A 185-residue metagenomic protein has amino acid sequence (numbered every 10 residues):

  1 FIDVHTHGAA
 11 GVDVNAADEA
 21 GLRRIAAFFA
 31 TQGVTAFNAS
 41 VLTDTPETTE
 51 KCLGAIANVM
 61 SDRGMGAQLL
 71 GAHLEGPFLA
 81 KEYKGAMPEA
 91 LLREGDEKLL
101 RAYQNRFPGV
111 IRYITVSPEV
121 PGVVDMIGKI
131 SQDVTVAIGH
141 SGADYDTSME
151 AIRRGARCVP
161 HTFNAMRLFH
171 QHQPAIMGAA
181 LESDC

Functional and structural regions predicted by a protein language model:
F1-E19: Di-metal (Zn2+ and/or Mg2+/Mn2+) metal-binding site signature of metallo-dependent hydrolases with the MBL/beta-CASP
H7-G11, R23-C52, A67-A80, F107-E119 (+3 more regions): Divalent metal-dependent hydrolysis catalytic cores, especially in the metallo-beta-lactamase
N15, R101, N105-C185: Active-site core of metal-dependent hydrolases
A17-G21, P88-E94, R157-C158: A glycine- and small-aliphatic-rich helix-loop capping segment at beta-alpha/alpha-beta transitions that lines
D18-G21, C52-A55, D96-K98, Q171-M177: Charged helix-capping and loop-helix junction motifs
E47-N58, G85: Metal-dependent catalytic neighborhoods of phosphoester/phosphodiester hydrolases
N58-A67: A glycine-rich helix N-cap at a beta->alpha junction
A80-R106: Conserved phosphate-binding/catalytic loop of the ribokinase/pfkB sugar-kinase fold
